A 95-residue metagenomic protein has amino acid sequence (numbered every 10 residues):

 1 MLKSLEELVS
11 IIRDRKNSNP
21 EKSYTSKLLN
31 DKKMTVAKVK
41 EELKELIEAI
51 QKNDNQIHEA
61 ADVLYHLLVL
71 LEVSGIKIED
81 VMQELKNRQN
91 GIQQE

Functional and structural regions predicted by a protein language model:
M1-A60, L64-E95: Flexible "arm" and connector segments at domain edges
